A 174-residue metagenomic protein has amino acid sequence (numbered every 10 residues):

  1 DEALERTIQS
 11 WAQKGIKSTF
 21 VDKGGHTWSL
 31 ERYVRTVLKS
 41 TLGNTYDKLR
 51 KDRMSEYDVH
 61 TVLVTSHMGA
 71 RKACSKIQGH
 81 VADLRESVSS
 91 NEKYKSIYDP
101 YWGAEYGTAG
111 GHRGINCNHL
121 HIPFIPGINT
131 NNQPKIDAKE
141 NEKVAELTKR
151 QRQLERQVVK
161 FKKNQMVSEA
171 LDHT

Functional and structural regions predicted by a protein language model:
D1-H112, I125-T174: Domain-core detector
I115: Long, His/Glu/Asp-enriched segments that create or flank divalent metal/ion-associated functional microenvironments
H119: Catalytic core of tubulin tyrosine ligase-like
I122: An acidic, gly/pro-interrupted, aromatic-rich
